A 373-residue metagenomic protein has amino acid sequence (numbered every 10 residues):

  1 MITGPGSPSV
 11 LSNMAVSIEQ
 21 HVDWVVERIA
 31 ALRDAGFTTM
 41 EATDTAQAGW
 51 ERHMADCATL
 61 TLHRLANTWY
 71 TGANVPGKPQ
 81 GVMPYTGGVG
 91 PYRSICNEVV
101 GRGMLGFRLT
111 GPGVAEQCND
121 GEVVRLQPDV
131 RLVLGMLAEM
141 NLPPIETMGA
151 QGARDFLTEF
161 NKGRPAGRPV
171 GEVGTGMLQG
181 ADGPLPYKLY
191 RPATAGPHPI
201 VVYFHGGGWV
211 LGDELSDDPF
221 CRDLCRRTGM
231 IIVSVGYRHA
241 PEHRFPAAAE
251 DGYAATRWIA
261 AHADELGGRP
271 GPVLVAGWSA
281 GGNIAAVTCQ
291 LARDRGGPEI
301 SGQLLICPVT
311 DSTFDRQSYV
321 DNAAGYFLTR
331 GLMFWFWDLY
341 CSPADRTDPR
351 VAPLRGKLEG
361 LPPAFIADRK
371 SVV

Functional and structural regions predicted by a protein language model:
I2-V114: C-terminal, flexible cofactor-proximal segment of oxidoreductases
Q117-L189: A glycine/proline-hinged amphipathic helix-loop "lid/cap" segment that gates access to hydrophobic ligand pockets
L215-S234: Short amphipathic alpha-helix adjacent to the substrate-entry channel of hydrolases
H243-E265: Alpha/beta-hydrolase active-site loop
A260-V275, R295: Gly/Ser-rich "nucleophile elbow"/oxyanion-hole loop immediately N-terminal to the catalytic nucleophile in hydrolases
Q290-A344: Hydrolase active-site cap/lid region
I366-D368: Short beta-strand/loop motif that positions the catalytic acidic residue of the alpha/beta-hydrolase fold
V372: Conserved small/polar residues in nucleotide/adenosyl-binding loops
